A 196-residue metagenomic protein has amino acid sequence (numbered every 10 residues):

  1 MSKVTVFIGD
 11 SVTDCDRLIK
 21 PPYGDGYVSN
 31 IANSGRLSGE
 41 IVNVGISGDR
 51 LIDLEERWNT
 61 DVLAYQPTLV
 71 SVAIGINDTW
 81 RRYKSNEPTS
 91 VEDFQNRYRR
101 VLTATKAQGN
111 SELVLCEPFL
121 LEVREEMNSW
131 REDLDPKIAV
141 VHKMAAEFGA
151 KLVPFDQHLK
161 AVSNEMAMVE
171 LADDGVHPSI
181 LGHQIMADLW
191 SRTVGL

Functional and structural regions predicted by a protein language model:
M1-S47, I52, R57-Q66: Serine-esterase "nucleophile elbow" of acetyl-processing enzymes
S11-D14, S47-L51, I76-W80, F119-V123 (+1 more regions): Solvent-exposed loop/turn segments at secondary-structure junctions within structured extracellular/periplasmic domains
G45-I46, R50, T79-E92, E125-W130: Surface-exposed cleft-lining segments at the edges of enzyme active sites
I52-L63, E92-R99, T103, Q184 (+1 more regions): Amphipathic, non-transmembrane alpha-helical secondary structure
L63-V72, I76: Proline-aspartate-enriched helix->loop->beta-strand connector
A73, N77, L102-P136: Active-site segments of SGNH/GDSL-like serine hydrolases that catalyze O-acetyl group transfer/hydrolysis on lipids
T89-C116, K137-A150: Charged, glycine-enriched surface loops/patches that mediate electrostatic binding to polyanionic ligands
F119-L196: Catalytic His-Asp segment of secreted/periplasmic serine-dependent ester chemistry enzymes
